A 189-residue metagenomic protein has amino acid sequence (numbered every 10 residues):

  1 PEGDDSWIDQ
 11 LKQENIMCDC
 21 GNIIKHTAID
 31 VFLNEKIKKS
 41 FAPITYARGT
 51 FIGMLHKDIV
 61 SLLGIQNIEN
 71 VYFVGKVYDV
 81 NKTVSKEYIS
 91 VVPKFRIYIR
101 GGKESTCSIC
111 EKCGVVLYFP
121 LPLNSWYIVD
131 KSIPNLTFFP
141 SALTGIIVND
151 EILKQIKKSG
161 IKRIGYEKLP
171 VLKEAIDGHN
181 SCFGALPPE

Functional and structural regions predicted by a protein language model:
P1-E189: Phosphate/anion-contacting hairpin/loop surfaces
